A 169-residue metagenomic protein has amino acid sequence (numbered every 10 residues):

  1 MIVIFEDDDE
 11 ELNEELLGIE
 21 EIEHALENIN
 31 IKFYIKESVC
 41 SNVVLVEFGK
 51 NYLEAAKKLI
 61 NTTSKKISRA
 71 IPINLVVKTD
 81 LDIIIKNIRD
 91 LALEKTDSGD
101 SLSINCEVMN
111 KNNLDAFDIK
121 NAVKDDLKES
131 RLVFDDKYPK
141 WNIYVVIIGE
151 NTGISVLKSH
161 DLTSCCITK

Functional and structural regions predicted by a protein language model:
M1-K169: SAM-dependent transferase fold signal centered on methyltransferase-like domains, encompassing both Class I
